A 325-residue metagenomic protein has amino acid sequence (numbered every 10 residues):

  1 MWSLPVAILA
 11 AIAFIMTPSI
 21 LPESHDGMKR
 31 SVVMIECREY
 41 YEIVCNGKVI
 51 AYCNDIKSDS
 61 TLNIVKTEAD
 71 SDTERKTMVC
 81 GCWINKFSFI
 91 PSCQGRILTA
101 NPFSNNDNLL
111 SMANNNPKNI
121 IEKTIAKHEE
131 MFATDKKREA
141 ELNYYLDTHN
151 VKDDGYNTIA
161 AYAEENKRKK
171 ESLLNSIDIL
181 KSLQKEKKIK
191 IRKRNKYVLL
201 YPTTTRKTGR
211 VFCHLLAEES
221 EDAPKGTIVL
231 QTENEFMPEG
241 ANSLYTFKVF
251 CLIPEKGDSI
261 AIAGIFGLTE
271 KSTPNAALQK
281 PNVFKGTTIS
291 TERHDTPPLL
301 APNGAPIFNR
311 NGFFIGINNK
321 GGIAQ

Functional and structural regions predicted by a protein language model:
M1-A7: N-terminal Sec-pathway targeting helices
A7-E23: Bacterial Sec-dependent signal peptides at the C-terminal "C-region" and cleavage site
P22-S24, F87, N115, T134 (+3 more regions): Active-site substrate-binding loop(s) of clan PA
S31-D147, D153-K188, F308, I315 (+1 more regions): Catalytic histidine site
I35, N119-E122, E129-A133, K188-K207 (+1 more regions): Short conserved beta-strand and strand-loop elements enriched in small hydrophobics with frequent Asp/Gly
D70, K76, V211, L216-A217 (+2 more regions): Flexible, gly/ser-rich surface segments that form the specificity/activation loops bordering the active-site cleft
G95-T99, G226-T232, H294: A generic structural motif
Y145-Q231, E235-F236: Extracellular-facing segments of soluble proteins and assemblies that are Gly/Ser/Thr-biased and enriched in aromatics
